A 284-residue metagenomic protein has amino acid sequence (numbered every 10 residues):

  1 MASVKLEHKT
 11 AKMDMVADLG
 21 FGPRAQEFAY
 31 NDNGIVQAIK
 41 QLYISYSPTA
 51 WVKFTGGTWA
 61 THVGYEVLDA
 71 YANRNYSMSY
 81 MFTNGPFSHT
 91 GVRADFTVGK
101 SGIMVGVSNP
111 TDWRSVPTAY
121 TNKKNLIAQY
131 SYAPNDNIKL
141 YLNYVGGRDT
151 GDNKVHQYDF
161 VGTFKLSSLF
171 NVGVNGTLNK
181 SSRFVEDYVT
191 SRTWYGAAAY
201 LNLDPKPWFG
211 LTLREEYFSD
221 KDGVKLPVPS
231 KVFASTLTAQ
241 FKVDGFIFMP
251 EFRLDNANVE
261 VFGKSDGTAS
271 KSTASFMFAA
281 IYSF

Functional and structural regions predicted by a protein language model:
M1-R24, F209: Glycine- and aromatic-enriched membrane insertion/assembly motifs of diderm outer-membrane and organelle channel
A2-V4, L42-I44, V92, A128 (+4 more regions): Membrane-embedded beta-strands of outer-membrane beta-barrel proteins, especially the hydrophobic/small aromatic
H8-K12, F96-K100, F241-G245, F284: A generic beta-sheet turn/junction motif
K12, T49, K100, N135 (+2 more regions): A generic structural motif
V16-D18, G22, T55-G57, G106 (+3 more regions): Outer-envelope exported proteins of Gram-negative bacteria
R24-Q41, Y46-Y132, D136-R148: Surface-exposed coil loops of outer-membrane beta-barrel proteins
E27, N31-I35, V67, N137-Y144 (+1 more regions): Outer-membrane beta-barrel pore domains
